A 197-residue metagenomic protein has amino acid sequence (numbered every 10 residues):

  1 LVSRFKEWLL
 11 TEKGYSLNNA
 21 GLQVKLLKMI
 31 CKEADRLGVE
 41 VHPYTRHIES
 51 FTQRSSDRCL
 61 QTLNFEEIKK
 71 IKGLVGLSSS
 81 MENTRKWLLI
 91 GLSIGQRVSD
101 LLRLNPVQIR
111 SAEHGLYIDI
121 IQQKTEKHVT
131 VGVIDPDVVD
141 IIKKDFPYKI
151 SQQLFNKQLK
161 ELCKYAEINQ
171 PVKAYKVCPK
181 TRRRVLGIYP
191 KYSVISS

Functional and structural regions predicted by a protein language model:
L1-E33: Short, Lys/Arg-enriched alpha-helical recognition elements, typified by the DNA-recognition helix
S3, N156-K157: Membrane-embedded glycan transfer/ligation machinery that uses polyprenyl lipid-linked sugar donors/oligosaccharides
L10, D35, G91-L92, K164: Alpha-helix C-terminal capping/helix-coil junction sites
L17, G21-Q23, R36, E40-V98 (+4 more regions): Basic, Lys/Arg- and aromatic-enriched nucleic-acid-binding interface segment
L26-E33, K70, Q158-L162: Amphipathic alpha-helical segments that form well-ordered structural scaffolds and often line/cohere around active
E49, R103-I141: Conserved tyrosine-mediated DNA breakage-rejoining catalytic core shared by Y-recombinases
C59, G76-S78, I121-H128, K144-S151 (+1 more regions): Short, contiguous acidic/charged loop-to-helix segments that flank catalytic cores in large enzymes
F146-K149, K157-S197: Short, basic (Lys/Arg/His-rich) helix/loop patches that form interaction surfaces in the mid-to-C-terminal regions
